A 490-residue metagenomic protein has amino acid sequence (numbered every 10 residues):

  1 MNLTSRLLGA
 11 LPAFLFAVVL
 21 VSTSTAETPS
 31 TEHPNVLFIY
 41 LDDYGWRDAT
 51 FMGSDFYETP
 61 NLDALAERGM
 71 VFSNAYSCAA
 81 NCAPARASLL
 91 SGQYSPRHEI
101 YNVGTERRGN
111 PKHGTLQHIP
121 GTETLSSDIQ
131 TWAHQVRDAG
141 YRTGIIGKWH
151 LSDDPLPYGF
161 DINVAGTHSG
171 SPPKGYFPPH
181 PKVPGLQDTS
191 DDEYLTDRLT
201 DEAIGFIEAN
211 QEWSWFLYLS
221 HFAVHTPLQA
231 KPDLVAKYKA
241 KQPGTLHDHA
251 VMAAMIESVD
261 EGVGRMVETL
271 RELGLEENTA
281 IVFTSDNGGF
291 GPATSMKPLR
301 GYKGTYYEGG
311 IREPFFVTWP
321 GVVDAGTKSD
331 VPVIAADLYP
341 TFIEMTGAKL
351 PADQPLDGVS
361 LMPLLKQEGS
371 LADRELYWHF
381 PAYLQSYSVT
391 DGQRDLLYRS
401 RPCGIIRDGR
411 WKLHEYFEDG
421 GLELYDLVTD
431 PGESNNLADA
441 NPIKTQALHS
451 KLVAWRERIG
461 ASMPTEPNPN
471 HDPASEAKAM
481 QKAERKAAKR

Functional and structural regions predicted by a protein language model:
L3, L7, F14-F16, T25-E423 (+4 more regions): Formylglycine-dependent sulfatase
